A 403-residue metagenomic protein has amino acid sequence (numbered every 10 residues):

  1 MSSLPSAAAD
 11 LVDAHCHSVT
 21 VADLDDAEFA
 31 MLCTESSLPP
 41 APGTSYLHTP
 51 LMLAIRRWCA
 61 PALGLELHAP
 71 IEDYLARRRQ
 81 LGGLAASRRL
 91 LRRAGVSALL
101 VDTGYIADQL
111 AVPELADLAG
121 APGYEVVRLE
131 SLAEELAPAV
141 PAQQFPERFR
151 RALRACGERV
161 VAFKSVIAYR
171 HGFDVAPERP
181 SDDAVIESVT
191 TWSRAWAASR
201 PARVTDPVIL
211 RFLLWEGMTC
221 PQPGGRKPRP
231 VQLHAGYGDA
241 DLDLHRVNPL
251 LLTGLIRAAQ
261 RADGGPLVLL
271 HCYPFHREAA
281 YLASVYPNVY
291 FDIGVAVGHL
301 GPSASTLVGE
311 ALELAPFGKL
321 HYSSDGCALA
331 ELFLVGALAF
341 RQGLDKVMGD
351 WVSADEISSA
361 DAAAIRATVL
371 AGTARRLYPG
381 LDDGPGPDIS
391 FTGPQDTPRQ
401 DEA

Functional and structural regions predicted by a protein language model:
M1-A14, D26, A30-L65, A69-R77 (+2 more regions): Mid-to-C-terminal alpha-helical segments outside catalytic/metal-binding sites
S2-V208, F212: Mid-domain alpha/beta scaffold segments of enzyme catalytic cores
V12-A14, L269-L270, D292-G294, H321-S324: Active-site neighborhood of phospho(di)ester-bond hydrolases with catalytic His/Asp-centered motifs
H15, L99, F163, H234 (+3 more regions): Conserved, mostly hydrophobic/aromatic
Y105, S131, I167-H171, Y237-D239 (+3 more regions): Active-site-proximal loop/turn and secondary-structure-junction residues that shape catalytic pockets, frequently
Q144-K164, G172-V289, S303-H321, A339: Histidine/acidic residue-rich metal-binding segments in metalloenzymes
C272-F275, Y290, G294-V308, E356-L381: C-terminal helical cap
F291, H299-V352: C-terminal hydrophobic structural anchor segments that stabilize assembly/packing rather than catalytic chemistry
